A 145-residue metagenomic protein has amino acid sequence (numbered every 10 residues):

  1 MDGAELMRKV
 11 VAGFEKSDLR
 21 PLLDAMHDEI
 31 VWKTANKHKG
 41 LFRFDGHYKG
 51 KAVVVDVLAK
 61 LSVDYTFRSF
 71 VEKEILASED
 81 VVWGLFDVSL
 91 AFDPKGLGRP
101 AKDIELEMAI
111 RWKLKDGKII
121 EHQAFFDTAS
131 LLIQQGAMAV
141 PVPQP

Functional and structural regions predicted by a protein language model:
M1-P145: C-terminal and inter-domain tail/linker signature
